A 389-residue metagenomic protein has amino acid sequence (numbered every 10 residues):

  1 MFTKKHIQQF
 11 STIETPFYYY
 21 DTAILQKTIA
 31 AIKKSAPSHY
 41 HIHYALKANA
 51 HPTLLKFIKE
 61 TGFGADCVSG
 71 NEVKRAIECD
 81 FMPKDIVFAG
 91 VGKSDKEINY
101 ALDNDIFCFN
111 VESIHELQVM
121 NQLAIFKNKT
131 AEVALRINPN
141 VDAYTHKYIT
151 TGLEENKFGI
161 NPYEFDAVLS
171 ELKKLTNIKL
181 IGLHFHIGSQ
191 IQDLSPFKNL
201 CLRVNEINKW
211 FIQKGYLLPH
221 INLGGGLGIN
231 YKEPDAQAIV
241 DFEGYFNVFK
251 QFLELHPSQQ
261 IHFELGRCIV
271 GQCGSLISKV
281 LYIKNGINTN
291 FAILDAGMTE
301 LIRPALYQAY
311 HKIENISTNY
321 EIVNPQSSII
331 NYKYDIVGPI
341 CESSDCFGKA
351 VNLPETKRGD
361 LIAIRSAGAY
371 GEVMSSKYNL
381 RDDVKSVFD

Functional and structural regions predicted by a protein language model:
M1-A131, K174-K179, K209, Q213-Y216 (+4 more regions): A charged N-terminal "starter" segment
K4, V248, S258-D389: Charged (often Lys/Glu-rich) extended helix/loop segments that serve as interaction or gating elements
D21-I24, T28, L54, E72 (+18 more regions): General structural feature for long, well-ordered alpha-helical segments within catalytic domains of soluble enzymes
H43, E132, H220, Q260 (+1 more regions): Hydrophobic "anchor" residues on beta-strands that sit immediately upstream of conserved functional sites
A45, E132-N138, H184-H186, N222-G224 (+2 more regions): Short beta-strand segments
A48-A50, N71-E72, G92-K93, S113-H115 (+6 more regions): Active-site-proximal loop/turn and secondary-structure-junction residues that shape catalytic pockets, frequently
D66-C67, N110, A134, H184 (+2 more regions): Conserved beta-strand positions in the central sheet of alpha/beta enzyme cores
N140-Y282, N379: Active-site loop/helix belt of alpha/beta enzymes
